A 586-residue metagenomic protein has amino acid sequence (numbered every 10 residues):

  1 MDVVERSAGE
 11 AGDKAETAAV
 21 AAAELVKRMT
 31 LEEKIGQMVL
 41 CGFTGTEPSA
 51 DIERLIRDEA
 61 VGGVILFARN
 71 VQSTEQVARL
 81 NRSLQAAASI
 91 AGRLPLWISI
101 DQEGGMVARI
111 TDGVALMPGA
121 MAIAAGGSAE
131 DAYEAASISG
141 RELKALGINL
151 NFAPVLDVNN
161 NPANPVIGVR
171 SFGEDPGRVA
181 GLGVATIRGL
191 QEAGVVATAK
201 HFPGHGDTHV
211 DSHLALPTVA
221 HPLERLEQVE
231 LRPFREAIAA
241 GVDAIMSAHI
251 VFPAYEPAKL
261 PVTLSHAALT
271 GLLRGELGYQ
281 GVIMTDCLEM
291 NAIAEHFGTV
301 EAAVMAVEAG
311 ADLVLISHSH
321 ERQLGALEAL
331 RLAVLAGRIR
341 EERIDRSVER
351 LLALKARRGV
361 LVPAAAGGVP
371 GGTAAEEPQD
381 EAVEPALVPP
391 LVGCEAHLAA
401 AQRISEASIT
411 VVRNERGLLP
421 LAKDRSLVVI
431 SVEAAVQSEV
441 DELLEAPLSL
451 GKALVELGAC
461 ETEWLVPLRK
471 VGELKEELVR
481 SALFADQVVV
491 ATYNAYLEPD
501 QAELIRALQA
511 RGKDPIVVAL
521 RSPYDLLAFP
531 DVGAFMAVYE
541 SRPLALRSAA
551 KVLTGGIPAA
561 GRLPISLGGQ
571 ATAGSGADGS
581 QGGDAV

Functional and structural regions predicted by a protein language model:
M1-E59, G275, F297-V586: Preference for extracellular/luminal or secreted protein segments
E24-T30, C41-G42, P48, I52-R54 (+4 more regions): Second-shell residues forming the walls of enzyme active-site clefts
L55-L66, I138, A145-G147: Catalytic domains of carbohydrate-active enzymes, especially glycoside hydrolases
G62, N149-L150, D243-A244, D312 (+1 more regions): Short acidic/polar active-site loop segments enriched in Thr and Asp
V114-G127, S171-G173: A charged helix-plus-loop insertion that forms the helical arch/lid used to bind and gate nucleic-acid substrates
G127-I148, E230, A239, A302-E308: Alpha-helical scaffold segments that flank or form the walls of functional sites
L156-V166: Short, conserved phosphate-binding/catalytic loop or strand-edge motifs used in phosphoryl-/nucleotidyl-transfer
